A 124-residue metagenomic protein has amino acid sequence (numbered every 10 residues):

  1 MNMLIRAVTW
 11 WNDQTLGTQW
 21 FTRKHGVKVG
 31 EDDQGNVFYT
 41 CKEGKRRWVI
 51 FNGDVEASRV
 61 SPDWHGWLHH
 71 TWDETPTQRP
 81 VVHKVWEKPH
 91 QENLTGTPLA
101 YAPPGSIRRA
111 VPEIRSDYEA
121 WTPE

Functional and structural regions predicted by a protein language model:
M1-N36, C41-E124: N- and C-terminal low-complexity/disordered segments
